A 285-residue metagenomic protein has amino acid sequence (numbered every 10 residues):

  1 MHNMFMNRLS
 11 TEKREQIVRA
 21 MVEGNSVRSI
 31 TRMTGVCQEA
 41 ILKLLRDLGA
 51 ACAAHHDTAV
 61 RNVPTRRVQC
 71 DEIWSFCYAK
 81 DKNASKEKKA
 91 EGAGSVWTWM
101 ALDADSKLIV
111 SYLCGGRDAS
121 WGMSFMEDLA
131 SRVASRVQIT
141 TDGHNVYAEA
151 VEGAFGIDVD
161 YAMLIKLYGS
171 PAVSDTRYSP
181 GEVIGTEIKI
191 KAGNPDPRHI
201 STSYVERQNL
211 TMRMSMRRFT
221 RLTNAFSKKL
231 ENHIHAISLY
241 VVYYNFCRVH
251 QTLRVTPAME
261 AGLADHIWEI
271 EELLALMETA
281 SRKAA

Functional and structural regions predicted by a protein language model:
M1-A285: Residue-level recognition of single "structural anchor" positions that define or cap local secondary structure
